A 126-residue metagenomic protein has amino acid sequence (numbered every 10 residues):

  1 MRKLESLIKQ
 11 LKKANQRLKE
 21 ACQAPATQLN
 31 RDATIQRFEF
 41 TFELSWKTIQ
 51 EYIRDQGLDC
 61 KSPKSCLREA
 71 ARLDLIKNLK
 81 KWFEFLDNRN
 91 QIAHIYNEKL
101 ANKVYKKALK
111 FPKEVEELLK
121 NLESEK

Functional and structural regions predicted by a protein language model:
M1-K126: Solvent-exposed interaction patches of small proteins and small membrane subunits
